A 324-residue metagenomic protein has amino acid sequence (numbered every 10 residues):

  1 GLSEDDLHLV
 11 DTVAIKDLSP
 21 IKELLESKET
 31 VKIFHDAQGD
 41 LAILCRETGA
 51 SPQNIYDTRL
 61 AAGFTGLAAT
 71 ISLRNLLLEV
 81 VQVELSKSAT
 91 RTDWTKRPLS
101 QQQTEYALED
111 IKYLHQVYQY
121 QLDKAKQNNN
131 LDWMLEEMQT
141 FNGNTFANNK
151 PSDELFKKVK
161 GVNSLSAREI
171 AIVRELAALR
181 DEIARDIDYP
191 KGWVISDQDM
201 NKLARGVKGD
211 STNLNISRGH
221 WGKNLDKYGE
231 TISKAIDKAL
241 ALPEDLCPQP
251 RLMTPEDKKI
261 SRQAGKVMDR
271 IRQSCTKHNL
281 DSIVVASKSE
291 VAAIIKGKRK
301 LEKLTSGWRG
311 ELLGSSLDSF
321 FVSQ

Functional and structural regions predicted by a protein language model:
G1-N75: Conserved RNase H-like, two-metal-ion catalytic cores of nucleic-acid enzymes
Y56-R59, S88-K96, Q127-E137: Short, surface-exposed recognition loops or helix-turn segments adjacent to catalytic cores
N75-Q102: A short, charged helix-loop
Q101, V117, Q121-Q324: Accessory DNA-binding and partner-docking regions appended to nucleic-acid-acting proteins, especially the terminal
E105-Y106: Catalytic palm subdomain of template-directed nucleic-acid polymerases, centered on the conserved carboxylate motif
